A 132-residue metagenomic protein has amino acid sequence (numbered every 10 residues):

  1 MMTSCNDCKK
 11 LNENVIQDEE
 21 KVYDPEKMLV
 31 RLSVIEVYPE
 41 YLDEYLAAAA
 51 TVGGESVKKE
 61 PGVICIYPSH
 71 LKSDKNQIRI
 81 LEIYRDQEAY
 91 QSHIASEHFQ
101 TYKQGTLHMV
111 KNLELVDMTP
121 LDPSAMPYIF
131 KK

Functional and structural regions predicted by a protein language model:
M2-S4: C-terminal motif of bacterial Sec signal peptides marking the signal peptidase cleavage site
N6-V30, S69-D74, K103-K132: Glycine-rich beta-strand-turn "strand-cap" elements at beta-sheet edges
D7-N12, E55-I64, I83-M118: An amphipathic, aromatic/His-enriched active-site/gating alpha helix that lines ligand/cofactor pockets
M28-E36, C65-I94, K132: Short, well-ordered beta-strand segments in beta-rich or mixed alpha/beta enzyme and ligand-binding folds
E36-Y45: Short, surface-exposed ligand-recognition loops at beta-strand->loop->(often short) alpha-helix junctions that present
E40, S73-K75, R85, E97 (+2 more regions): Short alpha-helical
L46-A47, Q100: Short, well-ordered alpha-helical segments
A49, G53: Short amphipathic alpha-helical/adjacent loop interface patches that line ligand and macromolecule-binding sites
